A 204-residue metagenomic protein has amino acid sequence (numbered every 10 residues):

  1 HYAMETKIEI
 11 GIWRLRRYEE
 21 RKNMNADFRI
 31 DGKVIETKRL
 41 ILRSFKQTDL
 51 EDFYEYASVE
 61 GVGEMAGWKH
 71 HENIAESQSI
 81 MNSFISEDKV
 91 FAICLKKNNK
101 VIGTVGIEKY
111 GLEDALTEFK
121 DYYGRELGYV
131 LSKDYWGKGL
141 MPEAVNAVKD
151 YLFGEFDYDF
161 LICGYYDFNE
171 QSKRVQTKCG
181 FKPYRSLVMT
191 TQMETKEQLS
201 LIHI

Functional and structural regions predicted by a protein language model:
H1-A3, E9-G63, V90, C94-H203: Acyl-donor (CoA/ACP) binding surface of acyl/acetyltransferases
G61-N82: Conserved GNAT-fold acetyl-CoA-binding loop/helix
M81-A92: A short helix-loop-beta-strand connector motif used in the catalytic cores of GNAT acetyltransferases and, in some
